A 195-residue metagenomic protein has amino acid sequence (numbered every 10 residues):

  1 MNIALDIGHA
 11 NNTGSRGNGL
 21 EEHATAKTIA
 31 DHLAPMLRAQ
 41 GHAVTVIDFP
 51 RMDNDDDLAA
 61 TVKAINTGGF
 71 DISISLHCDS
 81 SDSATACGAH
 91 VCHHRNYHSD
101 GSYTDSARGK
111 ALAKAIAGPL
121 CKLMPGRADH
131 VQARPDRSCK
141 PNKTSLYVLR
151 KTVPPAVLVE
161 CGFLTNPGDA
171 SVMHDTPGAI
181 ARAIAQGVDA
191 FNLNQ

Functional and structural regions predicted by a protein language model:
M1-N18, I74: Catalytic-core environment of secreted peptidases
D6, E22, E160: Acidic active-site catalytic centers that drive phospho-/nucleotidyl reactions and related ester hydrolyses
G14-T28: Glycine- and acidic-residue-enriched helix-capping/strand-helix junction motifs
K27-Q195: Active-site-proximal helix/loop segments of hydrolytic enzymes
